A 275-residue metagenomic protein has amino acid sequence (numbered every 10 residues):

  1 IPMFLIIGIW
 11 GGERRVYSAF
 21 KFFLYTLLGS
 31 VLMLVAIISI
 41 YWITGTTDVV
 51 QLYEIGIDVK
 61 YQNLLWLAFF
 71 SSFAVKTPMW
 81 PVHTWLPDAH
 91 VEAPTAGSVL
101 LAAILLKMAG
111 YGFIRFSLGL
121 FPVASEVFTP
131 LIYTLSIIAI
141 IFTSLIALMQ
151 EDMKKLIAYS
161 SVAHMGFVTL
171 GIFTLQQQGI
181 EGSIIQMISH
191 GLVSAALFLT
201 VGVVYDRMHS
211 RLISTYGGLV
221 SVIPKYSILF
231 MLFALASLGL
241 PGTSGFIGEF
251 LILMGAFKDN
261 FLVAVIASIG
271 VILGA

Functional and structural regions predicted by a protein language model:
P2-A275: Hydrophobic transmembrane alpha-helices and their helix-loop junctions in integral membrane proteins
